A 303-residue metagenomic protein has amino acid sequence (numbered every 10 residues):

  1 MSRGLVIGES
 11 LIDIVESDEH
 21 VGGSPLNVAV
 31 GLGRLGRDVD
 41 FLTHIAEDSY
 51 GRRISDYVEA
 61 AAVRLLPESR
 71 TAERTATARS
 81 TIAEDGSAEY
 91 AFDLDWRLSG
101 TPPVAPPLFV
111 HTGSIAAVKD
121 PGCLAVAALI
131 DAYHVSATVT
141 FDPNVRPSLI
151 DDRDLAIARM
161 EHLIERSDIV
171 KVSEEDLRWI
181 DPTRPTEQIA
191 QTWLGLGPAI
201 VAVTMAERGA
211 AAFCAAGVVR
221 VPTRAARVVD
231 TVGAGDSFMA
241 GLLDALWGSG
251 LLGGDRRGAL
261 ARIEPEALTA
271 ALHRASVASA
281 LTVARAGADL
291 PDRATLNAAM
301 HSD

Functional and structural regions predicted by a protein language model:
M1-R3, R184-D303: Conserved phosphate-binding/catalytic region of the ribokinase-like
M1-R64, A286: Glycine-rich phosphate/adenosyl-contacting loop at the front of the ribokinase-like
I12, E47, V145, D176 (+2 more regions): Short, glycine/acidic-enriched loop or turn micro-motifs at the edges of active sites
L32, S173, G235: Short, conserved phosphate/pyrophosphate- and ester-handling motifs at nucleotide-, phospho-/glycolipid
D38-K119, V139, M300-D303: Conserved N-terminal subdomain of the carbohydrate kinase-like
F92-S99, L149-L155, A259-A261: Short gly/ser/thr-rich secondary-structure transition/capping motifs
F109-Q191, P198, R208-G209: Conserved beta-alpha-beta core of the PfkB/ribokinase-like small-molecule kinase fold
